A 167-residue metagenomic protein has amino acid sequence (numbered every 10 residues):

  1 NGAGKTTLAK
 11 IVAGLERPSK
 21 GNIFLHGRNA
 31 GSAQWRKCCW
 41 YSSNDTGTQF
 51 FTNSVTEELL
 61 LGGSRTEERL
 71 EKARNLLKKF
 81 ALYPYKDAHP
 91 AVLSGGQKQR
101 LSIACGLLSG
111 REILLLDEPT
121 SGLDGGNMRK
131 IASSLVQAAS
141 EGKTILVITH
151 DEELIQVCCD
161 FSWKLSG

Functional and structural regions predicted by a protein language model:
A13: Helix-to-loop junction immediately C-terminal to a conserved catalytic motif
G21-W35: Conserved ABC transporter NBD signature motif
E68-Y85: Conserved ABC ATPase "signature" region
H89-L93: Conserved ABC ATPase signature
G106-L107: ABC ATPase C-loop
L114-D117: Catalytic Walker B motif of ABC-type/P-loop ATPase nucleotide-binding domains
D124: ABC-family nucleotide-binding domains
T149-H150: H-loop/switch region of ABC-family ATPase nucleotide-binding domains
